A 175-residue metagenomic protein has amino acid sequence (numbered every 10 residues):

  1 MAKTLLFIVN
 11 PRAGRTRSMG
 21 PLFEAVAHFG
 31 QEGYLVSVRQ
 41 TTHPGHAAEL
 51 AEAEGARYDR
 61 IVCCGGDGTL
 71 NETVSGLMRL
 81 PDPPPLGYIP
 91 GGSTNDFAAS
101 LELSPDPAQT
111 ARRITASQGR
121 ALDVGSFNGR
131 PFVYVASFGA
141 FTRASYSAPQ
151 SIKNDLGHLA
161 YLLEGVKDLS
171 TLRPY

Functional and structural regions predicted by a protein language model:
M1-C64: ATP/NTP phosphate-donor binding region
N10, D67, T142-A144: A residue-level signal for conserved active-site and pocket-lining positions in enzyme catalytic cores
M19-P21, V74-L77, A99-L101: Short amphipathic alpha-helical segments
A25, A47, T73, F97-A98 (+1 more regions): Hydrophobic packing residues within well-ordered alpha-helices of enzyme cores
E32, T41, R79-Y175: Catalytic core of DAGKc-family lipid kinases
G45-H46, G68, G139: Short alpha-helical
G45-L50, V74, R120, L163-E164: A generic local structural motif
T69-P81: Short Gly/Thr/Asp-enriched flexible loops that form oxyanion-binding sites at enzyme active sites
